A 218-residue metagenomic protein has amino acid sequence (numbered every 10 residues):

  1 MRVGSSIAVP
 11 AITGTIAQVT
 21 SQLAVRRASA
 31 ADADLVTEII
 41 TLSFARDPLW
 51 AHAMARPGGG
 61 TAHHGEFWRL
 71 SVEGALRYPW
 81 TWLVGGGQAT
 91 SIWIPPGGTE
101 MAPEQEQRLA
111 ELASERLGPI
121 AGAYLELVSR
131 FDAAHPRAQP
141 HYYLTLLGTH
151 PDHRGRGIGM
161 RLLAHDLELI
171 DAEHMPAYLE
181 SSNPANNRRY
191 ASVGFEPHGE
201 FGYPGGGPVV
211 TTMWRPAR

Functional and structural regions predicted by a protein language model:
A24-E38, L42, R46-D47: A short beta-loop-alpha structural element at the N-terminal edge of CoA-dependent acyl/N-acetyltransferase catalytic
P57-W80: Active-site rim helix/loop that mediates acceptor-substrate recognition in acyltransferases
E73-W93: Conserved beta-hairpin
T90-H150, R154, P204-G205: Conserved acyl-donor/pantetheine-binding loop and adjacent beta-alpha core of acyl/acetyltransferases and related
P140-Y143, L169-S182: Conserved GNAT acetyl-CoA-binding A-motif
T145-R154, Y178-N187, P204-P208, R215-A217: Conserved beta-strand-loop-alpha-helix junction that forms the acyl-donor binding cleft
T149, G155-E168, S192: Conserved acetyl-CoA-binding loop-helix of GNAT-fold acetyltransferases
M160, A172-H174, N183-E200, G206-G207: Conserved active-site alpha-helix within GNAT-family acetyltransferase domains
